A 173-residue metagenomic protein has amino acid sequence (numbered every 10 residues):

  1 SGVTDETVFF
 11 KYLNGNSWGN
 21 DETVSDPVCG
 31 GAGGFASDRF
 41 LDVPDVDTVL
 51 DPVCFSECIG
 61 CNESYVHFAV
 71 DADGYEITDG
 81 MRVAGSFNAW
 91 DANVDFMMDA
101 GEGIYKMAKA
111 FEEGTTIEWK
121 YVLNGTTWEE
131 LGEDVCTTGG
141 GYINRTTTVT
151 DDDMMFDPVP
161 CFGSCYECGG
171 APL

Functional and structural regions predicted by a protein language model:
S1-T7, G15-L41, A72-G114, L123-T148 (+1 more regions): Aromatic-rich carbohydrate-binding modules that target alpha-glucans
G33-Y75, I143-L173: Primarily marks secretory-pathway-exposed extracellular/lumenal segments that are disulfide- and glycosylation-prone
